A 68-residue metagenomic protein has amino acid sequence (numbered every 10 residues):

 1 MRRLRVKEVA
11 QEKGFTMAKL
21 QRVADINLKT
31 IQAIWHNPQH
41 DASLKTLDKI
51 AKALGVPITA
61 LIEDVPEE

Functional and structural regions predicted by a protein language model:
M1-K19: A short, Lys/Arg-rich alpha-helix, primarily the initiator
E8, A33-I34, H40, K52 (+1 more regions): Short, charged recognition helix plus adjacent turn of helix-turn-helix-like nucleic-acid-binding domains
Q11, R22, K52: Alpha-helical residues within the helix-turn-helix
F15-A33: Short alpha-helical DNA-recognition segment
K45-A60: DNA major-groove recognition helix of helix-turn-helix/homeodomain DNA-binding modules
